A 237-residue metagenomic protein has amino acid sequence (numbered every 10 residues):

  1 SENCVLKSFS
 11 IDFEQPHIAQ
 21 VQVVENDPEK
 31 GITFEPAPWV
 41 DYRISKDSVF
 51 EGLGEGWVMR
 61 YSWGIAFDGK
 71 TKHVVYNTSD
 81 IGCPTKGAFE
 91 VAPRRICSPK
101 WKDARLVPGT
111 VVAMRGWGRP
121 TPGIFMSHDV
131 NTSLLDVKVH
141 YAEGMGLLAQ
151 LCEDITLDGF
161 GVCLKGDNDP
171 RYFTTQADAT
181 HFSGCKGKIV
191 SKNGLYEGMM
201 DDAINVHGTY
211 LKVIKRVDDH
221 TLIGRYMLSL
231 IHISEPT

Functional and structural regions predicted by a protein language model:
S1-E2, I18-Q22, P122-H128, M145-L151 (+4 more regions): Glycine-rich beta-solenoid repeat tracts in large extracellular/virion proteins
S1-Q20, G109, M114-G116, D136-V139: Right-handed parallel beta-helix/beta-spiral solenoid domain characteristic of secreted/periplasmic
V5-S8, T132-D136, D154-G161, K188-K192: All-beta strand scaffolds that present successive hydrophobic residues in beta-strands
S8, Q15-K30, P36, A66 (+2 more regions): A structural signal for short, hydrophobic beta-strand segments that form beta-sheets in beta-rich/all-beta domains
G64-T121: Long, low-complexity, polar/charged, intrinsically disordered or flexibly structured peripheral segments
S98-D103, G224-L230: A structural micro-motif recognizing beta-strand termini and the immediately following turn/loop segments
I231-T237: Residue-level detector of conserved catalytic or cofactor/ligand-binding positions in enzyme active sites
